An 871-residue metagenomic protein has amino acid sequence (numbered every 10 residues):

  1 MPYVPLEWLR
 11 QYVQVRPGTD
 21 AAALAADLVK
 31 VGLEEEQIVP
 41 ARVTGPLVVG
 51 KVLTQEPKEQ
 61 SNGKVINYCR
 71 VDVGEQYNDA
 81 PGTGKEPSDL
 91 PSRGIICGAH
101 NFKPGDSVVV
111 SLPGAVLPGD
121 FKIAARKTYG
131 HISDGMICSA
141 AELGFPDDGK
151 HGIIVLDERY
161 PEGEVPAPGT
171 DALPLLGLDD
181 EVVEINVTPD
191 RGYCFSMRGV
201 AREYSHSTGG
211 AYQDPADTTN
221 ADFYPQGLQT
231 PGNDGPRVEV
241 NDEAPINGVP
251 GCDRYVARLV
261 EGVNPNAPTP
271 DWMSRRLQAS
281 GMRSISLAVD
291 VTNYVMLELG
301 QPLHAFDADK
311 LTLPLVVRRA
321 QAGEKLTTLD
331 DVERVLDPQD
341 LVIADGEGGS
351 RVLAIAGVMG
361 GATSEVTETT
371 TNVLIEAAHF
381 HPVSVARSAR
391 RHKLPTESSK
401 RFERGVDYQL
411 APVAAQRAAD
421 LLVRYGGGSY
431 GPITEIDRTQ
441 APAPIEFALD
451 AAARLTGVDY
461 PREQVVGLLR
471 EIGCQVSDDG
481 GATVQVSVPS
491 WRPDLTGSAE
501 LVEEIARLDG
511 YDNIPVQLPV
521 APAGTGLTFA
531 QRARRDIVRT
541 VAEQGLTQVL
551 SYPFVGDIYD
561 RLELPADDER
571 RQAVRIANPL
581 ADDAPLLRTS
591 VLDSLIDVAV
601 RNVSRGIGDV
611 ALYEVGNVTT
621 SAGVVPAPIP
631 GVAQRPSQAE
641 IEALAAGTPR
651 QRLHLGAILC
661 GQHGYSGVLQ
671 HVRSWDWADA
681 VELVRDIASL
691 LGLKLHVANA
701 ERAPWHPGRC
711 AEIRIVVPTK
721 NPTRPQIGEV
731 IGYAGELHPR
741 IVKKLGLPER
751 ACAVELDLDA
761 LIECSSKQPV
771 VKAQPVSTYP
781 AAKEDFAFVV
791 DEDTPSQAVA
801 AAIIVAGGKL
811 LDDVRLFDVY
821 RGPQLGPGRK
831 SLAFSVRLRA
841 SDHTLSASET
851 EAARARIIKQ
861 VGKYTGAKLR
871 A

Functional and structural regions predicted by a protein language model:
M1-D234, G349, L374, R391-K393 (+5 more regions): Phosphate-backbone binding interfaces of nucleic-acid-interacting proteins
Y3, A23, R470-C474, S498 (+5 more regions): A carboxyl-terminal module marker
Y3-W8, Y12, L24-A26, Q55 (+5 more regions): Glycine/proline-enriched, intrinsically flexible loops and inter-domain linkers
V43-P46, V295-L297, S487, P522-T528 (+3 more regions): Beta-rich nucleic-acid/ligand-interaction surfaces
V49-G94, S274-R275, A279, T292-V366: Conserved mixed alpha/beta core segments that line enzyme active sites in large multi-domain catalysts
R126, V316-V366, G526-Q651, V717-P718 (+4 more regions): Class II aminoacyl-tRNA synthetase-like tRNA-binding/catalytic domains
I132-V155, R159-Y160, A172-L173, G177 (+8 more regions): Mobile "lid/hinge" segments at catalytic clefts and subdomain interfaces of large enzymes
G199, I445-V610, R837-R839, T844 (+1 more regions): Extended, well-folded interaction surfaces typified by the phenylalanyl-tRNA synthetase beta subunit core
